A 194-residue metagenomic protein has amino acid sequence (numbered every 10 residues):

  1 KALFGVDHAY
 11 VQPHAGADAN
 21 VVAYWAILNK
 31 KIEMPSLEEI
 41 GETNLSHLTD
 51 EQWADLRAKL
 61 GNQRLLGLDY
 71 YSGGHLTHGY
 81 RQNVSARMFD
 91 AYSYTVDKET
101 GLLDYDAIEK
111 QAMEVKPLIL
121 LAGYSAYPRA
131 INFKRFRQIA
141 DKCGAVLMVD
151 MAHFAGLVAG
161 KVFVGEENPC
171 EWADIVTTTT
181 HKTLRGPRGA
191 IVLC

Functional and structural regions predicted by a protein language model:
A2-A9, H14, D18-C194: Conserved PLP-enzyme active-site core in the AAT-like
